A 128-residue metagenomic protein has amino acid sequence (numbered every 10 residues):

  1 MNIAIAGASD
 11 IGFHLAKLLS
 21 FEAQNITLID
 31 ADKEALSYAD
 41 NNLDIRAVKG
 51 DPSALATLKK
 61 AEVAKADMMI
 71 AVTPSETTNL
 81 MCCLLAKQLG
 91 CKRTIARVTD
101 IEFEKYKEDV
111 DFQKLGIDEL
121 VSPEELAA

Functional and structural regions predicted by a protein language model:
M1-A128: Cytosolic regulatory regions of ion transport systems
